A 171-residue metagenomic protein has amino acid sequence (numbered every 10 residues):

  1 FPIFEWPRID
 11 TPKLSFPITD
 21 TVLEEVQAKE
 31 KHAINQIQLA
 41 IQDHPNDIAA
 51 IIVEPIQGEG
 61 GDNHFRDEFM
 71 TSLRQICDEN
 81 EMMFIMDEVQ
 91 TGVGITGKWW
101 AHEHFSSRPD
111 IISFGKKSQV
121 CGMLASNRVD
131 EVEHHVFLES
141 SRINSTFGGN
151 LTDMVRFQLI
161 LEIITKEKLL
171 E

Functional and structural regions predicted by a protein language model:
F1-E171: Conserved N-terminal phosphate-binding loop of PLP-dependent enzymes in the Aspartate aminotransferase
